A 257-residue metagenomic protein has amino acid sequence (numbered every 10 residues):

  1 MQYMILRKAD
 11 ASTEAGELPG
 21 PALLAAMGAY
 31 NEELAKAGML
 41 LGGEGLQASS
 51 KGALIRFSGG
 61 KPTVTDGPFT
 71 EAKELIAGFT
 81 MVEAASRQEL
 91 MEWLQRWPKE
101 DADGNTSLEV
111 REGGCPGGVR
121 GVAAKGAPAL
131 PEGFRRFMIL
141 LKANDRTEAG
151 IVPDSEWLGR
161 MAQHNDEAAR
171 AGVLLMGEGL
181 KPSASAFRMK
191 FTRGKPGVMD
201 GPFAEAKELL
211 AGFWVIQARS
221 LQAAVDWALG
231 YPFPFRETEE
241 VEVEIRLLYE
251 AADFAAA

Functional and structural regions predicted by a protein language model:
M1-A257: Conserved, structured core segments of small domains
